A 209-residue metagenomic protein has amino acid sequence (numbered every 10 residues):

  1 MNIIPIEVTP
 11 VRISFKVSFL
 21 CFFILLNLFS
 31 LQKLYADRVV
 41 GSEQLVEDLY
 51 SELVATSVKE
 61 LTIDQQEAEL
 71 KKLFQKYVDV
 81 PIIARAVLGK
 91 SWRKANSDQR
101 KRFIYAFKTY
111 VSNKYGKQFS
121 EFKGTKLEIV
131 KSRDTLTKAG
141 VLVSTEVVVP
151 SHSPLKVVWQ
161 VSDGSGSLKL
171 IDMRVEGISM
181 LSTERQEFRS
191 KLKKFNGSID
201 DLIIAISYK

Functional and structural regions predicted by a protein language model:
I4-L20: Bacterial N-terminal signal peptides that target proteins for export
S18-F29: Bacterial N-terminal signal peptides
L31-A36: Sec/Tat signal peptide C-region and signal peptidase I cleavage site
R38-Y115, F119: Early exported N-terminus immediately downstream of N-terminal targeting peptides
W92, T109-Y110, T135, G177-M180: Solvent-exposed loop/turn segments at secondary-structure junctions within structured extracellular/periplasmic domains
N113-L155, A205, K209: Surface-exposed, charged secondary-structure patches
K156-S182: Short beta-strand edge/turn micro-motifs at domain boundaries
D172-K209: Low-complexity, intrinsically disordered terminal/linker segments enriched in charged and Gly/Pro repeats
